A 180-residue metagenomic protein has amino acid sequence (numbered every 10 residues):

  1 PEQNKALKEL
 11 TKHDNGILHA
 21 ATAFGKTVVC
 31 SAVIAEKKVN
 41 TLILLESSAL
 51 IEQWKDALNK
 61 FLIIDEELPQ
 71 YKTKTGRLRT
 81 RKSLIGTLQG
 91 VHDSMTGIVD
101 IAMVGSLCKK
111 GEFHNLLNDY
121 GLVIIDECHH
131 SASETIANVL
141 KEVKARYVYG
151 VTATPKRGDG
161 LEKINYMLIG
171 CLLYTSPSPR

Functional and structural regions predicted by a protein language model:
P1-G16: Conserved pre-motif I regulatory segment
D14-V33: Walker A/P-loop
V29-Q53: Conserved SF1/SF2 helicase motif Ia
L50-I85: Conserved helix-turn-beta segment of the N-terminal RecA-like "Helicase ATP-binding" lobe in SF1/SF2 helicases
V91-D119: Conserved helix/coil segment N-terminal to the catalytic DExD/H
I98, G121, R146-Y149: Loop/turn-to-beta-strand initiation segments
D126-E127: Walker B catalytic acidic pair
H130-S176: Post-DEXD/H (motif II) to motif III coupling segment of the RecA-like Helicase ATP-binding lobe
